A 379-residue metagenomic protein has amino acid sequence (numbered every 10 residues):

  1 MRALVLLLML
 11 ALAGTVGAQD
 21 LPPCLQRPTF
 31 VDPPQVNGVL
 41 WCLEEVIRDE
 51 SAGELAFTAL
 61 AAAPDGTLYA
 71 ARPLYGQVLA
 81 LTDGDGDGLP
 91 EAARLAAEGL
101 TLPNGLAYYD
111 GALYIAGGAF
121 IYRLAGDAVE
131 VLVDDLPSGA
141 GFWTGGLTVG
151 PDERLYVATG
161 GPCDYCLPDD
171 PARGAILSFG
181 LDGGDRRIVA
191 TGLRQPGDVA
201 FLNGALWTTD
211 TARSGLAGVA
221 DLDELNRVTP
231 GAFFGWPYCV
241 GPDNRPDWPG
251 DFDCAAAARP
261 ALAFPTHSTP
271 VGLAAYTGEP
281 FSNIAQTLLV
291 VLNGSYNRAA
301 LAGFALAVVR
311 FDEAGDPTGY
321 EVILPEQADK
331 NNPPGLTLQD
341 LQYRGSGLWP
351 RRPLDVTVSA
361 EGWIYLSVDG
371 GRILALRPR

Functional and structural regions predicted by a protein language model:
D20-V39, T144, G161-D164, G174 (+5 more regions): Beta-propeller domain segments
E45-G76, S268-T277, V290-V291: Beta-strand-rich domains and repeat architectures in extracellular enzymes and scaffolds, especially beta-propellers
V46-G53, R94-G99, V133-G139, I188-G192 (+3 more regions): Surface loop/turn motifs at the tips and blade-to-blade linkers of beta-strand repeat domains
T67-A71, A112-I115, R154-A158, A205-T209 (+4 more regions): Conserved beta-propeller blade signature
P73-L74, G118-F120, G160-P162, T211-R213 (+2 more regions): Short loop/turn segments immediately following the C-termini of beta-strands
A107, A119-G150, G161: Asp-box/WD-like beta-propeller blade repeats and closely related beta-sheet repeat scaffolds
T357-R379: Blade-level signature of beta-propeller repeat domains, shared across WD40, Kelch, NHL, RCC1 and BNR/Asp-box propellers
